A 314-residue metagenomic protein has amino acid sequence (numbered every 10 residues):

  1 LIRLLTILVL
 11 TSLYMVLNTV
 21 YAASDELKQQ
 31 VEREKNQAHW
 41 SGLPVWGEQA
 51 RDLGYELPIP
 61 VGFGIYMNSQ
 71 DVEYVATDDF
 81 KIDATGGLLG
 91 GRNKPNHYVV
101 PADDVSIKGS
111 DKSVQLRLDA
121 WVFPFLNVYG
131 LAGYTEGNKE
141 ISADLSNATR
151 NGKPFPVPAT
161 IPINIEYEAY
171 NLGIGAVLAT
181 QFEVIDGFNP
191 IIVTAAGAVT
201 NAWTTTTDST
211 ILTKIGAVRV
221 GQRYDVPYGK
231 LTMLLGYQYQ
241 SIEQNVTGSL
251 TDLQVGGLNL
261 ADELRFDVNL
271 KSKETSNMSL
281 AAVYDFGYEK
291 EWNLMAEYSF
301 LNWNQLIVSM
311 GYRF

Functional and structural regions predicted by a protein language model:
L1-T6, E297-S299: Bacterial N-terminal signal peptides that target proteins for export
T6-V16: Bacterial N-terminal signal peptides
V16-A22: Sec/Tat signal peptide C-region and signal peptidase I cleavage site
A23-Q115, A120-V122, V128-E166, Y170 (+3 more regions): A subset of solvent-exposed loop/turn segments in beta-rich extracellular surface proteins, enriched in glycine
I59, K108-V114, E166-I174, T210-G216 (+2 more regions): Residues that define the transmembrane beta-barrel architecture of outer-membrane proteins
I65, L116-P124, G130, I174-T180 (+5 more regions): Residues on the lipid-exposed face of transmembrane beta-strands in outer-membrane beta-barrel proteins
L126-V128, F182-V193, P227-L231, G287-L294 (+1 more regions): Repeated loop/turn-to-beta-strand initiation elements of outer-membrane beta-barrel proteins
T232-F314: Outer membrane beta-barrel transmembrane domains
